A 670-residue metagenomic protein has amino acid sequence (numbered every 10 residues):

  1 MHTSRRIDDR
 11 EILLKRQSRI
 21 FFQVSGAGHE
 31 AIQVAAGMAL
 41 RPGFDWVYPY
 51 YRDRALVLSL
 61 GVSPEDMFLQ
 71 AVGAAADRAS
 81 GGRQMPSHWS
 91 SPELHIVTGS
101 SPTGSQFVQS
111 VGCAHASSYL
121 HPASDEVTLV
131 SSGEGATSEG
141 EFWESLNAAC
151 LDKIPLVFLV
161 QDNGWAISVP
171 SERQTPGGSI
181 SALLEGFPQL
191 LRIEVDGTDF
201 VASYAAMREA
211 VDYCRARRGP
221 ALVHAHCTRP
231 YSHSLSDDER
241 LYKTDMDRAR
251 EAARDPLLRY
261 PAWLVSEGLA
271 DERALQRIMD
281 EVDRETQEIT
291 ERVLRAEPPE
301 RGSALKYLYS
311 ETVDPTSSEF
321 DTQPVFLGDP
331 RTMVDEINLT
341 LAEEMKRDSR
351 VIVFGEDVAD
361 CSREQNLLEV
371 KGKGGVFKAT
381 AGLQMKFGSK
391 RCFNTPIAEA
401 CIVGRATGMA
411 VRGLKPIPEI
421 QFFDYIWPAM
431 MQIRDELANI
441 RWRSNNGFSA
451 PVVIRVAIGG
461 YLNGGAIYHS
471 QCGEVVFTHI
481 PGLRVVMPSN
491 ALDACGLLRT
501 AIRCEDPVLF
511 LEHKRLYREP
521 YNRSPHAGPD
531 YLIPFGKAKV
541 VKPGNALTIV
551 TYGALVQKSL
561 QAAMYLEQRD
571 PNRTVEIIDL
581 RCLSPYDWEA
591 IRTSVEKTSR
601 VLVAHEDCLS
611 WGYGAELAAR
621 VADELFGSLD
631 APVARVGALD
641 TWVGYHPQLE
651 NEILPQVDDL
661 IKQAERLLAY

Functional and structural regions predicted by a protein language model:
H2-L129, L151, L305-L511, L516 (+1 more regions): Thiamine diphosphate
I32-Q33, Q106-S110, T137-S145, A166-I167 (+5 more regions): Short glycine/serine/threonine-rich phosphate/pyrophosphate-binding segments that cradle anionic phosphate groups
G133-S138, P330-T332: Short, glycine-rich nucleotide/cofactor-binding loops
G135-G140, T198-M207, P488-C495, S610-W611: Active-site glycine- and acidic-residue-rich loops that bind and position anionic ligands or nucleotide-like cofactors
E139-D162, R434, A438, R443 (+1 more regions): A short alpha/beta connector and helix-capping loop motif
V160-E291, R295, Q365-E369, V376-F377 (+5 more regions): Thiamine diphosphate
D280, R284-P324: Terminal amphipathic helices with adjacent charged low-complexity linkers/tails
